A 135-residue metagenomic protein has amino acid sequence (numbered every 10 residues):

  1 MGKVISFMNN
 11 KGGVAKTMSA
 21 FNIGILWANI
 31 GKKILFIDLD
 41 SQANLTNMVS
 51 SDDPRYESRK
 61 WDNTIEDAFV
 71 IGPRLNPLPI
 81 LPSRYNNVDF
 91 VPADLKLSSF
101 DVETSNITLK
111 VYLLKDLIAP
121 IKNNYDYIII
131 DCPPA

Functional and structural regions predicted by a protein language model:
M1-A135: P-loop NTP-binding core
